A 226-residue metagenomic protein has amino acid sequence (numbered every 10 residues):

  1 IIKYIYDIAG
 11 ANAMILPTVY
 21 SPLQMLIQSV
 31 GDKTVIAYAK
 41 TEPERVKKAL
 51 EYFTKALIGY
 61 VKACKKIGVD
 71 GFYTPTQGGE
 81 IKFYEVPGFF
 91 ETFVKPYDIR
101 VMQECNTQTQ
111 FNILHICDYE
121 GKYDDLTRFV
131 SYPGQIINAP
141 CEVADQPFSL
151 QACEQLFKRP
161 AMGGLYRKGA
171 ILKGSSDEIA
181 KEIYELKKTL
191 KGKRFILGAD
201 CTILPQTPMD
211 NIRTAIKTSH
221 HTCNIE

Functional and structural regions predicted by a protein language model:
I1-E226: Active-site loop segments of alpha/beta catalytic cores
